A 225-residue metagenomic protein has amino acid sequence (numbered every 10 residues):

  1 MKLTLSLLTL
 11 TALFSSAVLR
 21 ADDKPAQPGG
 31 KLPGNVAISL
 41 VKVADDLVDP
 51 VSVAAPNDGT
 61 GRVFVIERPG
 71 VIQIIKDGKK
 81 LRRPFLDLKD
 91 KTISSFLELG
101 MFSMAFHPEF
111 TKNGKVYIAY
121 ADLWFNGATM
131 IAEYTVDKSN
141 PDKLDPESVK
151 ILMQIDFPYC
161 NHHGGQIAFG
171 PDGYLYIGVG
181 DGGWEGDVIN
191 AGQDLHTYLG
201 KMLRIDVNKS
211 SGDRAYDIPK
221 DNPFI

Functional and structural regions predicted by a protein language model:
M1-L5: Positively charged n-region of N-terminal signal peptides that target proteins for export
S6-S16: Bacterial N-terminal signal peptides
A21-G186: Acidic, Gly/Ser/Thr-rich repeat motifs that build Ca2+-stabilized beta-propeller blades
R68, D172-G173, G180-D181, Y198-L199 (+2 more regions): A fold-level detector for beta-propeller and closely related beta-sheet-rich head/sensor domains
I118, E185, Y198-L199, D213: Sequence-structural signature of mature extracellular/luminal beta-sheet repeat domains, prominently beta-propellers
M130-S139, A191-V207: Beta-propeller blade signature
S139-L144, D206-I218: Proline-centered turn/helix-capping motifs that create local helix->coil transitions or kinks
I155, H162, A215-I225: Short, surface-exposed recognition loops and adjoining beta-strand edges that mediate ligand/DNA contacts, enriched
